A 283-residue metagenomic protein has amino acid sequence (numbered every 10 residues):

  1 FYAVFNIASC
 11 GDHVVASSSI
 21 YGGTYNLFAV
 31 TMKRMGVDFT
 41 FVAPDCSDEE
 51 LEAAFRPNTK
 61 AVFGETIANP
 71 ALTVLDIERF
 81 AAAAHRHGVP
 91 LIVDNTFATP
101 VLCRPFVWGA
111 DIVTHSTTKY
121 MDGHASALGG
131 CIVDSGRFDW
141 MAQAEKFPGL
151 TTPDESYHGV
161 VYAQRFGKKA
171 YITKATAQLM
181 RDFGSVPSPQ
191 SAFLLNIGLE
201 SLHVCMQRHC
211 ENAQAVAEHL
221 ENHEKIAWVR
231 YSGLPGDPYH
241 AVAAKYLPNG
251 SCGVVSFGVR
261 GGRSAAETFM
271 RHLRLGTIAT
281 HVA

Functional and structural regions predicted by a protein language model:
F1-N222, R230: Conserved PLP-enzyme active-site core in the AAT-like
L220-E221, K225-A283: Conserved C-terminal alpha-helix-loop-beta "cap" of PLP-dependent enzymes that closes/shapes the active-site mouth
